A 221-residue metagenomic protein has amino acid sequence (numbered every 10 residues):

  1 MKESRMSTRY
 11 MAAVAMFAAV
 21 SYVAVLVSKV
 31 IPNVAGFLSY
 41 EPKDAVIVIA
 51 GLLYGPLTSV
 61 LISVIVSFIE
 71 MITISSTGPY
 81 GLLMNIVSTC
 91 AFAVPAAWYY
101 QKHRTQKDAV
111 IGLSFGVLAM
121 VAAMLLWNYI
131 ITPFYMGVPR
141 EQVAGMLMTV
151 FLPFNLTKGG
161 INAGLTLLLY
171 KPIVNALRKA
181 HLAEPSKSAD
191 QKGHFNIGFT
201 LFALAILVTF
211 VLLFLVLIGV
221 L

Functional and structural regions predicted by a protein language model:
M1-L221: Loop-helix junctions at membrane interfaces
